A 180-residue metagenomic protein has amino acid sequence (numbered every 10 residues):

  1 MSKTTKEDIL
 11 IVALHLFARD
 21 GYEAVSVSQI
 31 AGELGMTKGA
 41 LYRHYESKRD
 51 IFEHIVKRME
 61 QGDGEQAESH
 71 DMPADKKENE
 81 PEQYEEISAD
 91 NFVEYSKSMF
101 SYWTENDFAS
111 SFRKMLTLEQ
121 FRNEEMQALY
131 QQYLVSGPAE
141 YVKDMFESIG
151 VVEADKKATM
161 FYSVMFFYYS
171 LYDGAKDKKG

Functional and structural regions predicted by a protein language model:
M1-K3: N-terminal intrinsically disordered/low-complexity leader segments
D8, V12, L16-R58: Helix-turn-helix
L10, V56, Q127-V135, A139: Amphipathic, non-transmembrane alpha-helical scaffold segments
V12-D20, S98, F112-M115, V164-L171: Solvent-exposed, amphipathic alpha-helical segments
H54, A67-N106, A154-F161: Hydrophobic alpha-helical connector segments
P81-E82, Y102-Q132, D173-D177: Amphipathic alpha-helical segments used for helix-helix packing
R113, A128, Q132, S136 (+1 more regions): Hydrophobic/aromatic-rich alpha-helical bundle segments in the mid-to-C-terminal region
